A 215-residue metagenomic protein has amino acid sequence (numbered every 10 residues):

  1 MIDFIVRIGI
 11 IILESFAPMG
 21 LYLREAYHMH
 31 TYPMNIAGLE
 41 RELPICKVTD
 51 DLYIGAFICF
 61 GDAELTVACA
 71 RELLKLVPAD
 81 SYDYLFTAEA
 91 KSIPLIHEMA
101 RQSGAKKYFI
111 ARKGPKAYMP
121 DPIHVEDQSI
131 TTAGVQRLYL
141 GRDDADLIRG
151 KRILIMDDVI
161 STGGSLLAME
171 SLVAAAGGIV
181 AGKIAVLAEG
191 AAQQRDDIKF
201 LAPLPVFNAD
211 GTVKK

Functional and structural regions predicted by a protein language model:
F4-R7, I12-H28, P33, L167-K215: PRPP-dependent phosphoribosyltransferase catalytic core
F16-Y82: Active-site-facing substrate-recognition patch
Y82-E89: Short glycine-rich phosphate-binding loop at a beta-alpha junction
D83, K151, A181: Conserved acidic residues
E89-L95: Gly/Ser/Thr-rich loops at beta-strand to alpha-helix junctions that form or flank small-molecule/cofactor-binding
L95-S103: Short Gly/Thr/Asp-enriched flexible loops that form oxyanion-binding sites at enzyme active sites
K106-I153: Short, glycine/charge-rich flexible loops or terminal/linker lids adjacent to PRPP-binding catalytic cores
D158, G163: Conserved G/P- and acidic residue-centered "switch" motifs that form tight phosphate/ATP-binding loops in soluble
